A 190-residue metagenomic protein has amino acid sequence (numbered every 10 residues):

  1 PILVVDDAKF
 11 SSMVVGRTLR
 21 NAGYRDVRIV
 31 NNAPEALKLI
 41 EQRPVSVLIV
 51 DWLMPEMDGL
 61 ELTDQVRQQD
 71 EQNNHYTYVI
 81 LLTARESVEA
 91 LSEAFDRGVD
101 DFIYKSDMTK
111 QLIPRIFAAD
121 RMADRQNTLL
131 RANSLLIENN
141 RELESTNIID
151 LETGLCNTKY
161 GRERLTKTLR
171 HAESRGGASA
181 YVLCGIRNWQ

Functional and structural regions predicted by a protein language model:
K9-R28: Two-component/phosphorelay signaling modules centered on CheY-like receiver
I29-K38, G59: Helix N-cap/capping motif at the beta->alpha junctions
K38, L60-N74: Short amphipathic alpha-helix used as the core "switch/output" element in two-component signaling
D51, T83: Active-site residues of response regulator receiver
M54: Receiver (REC) domain active-site loop signature in two-component systems and cognate sites in sensor histidine kinases
E61, H75, R85-D101: Alpha4 helix (beta4-alpha4-beta5 surface) of REC/receiver domains from two-component response regulators
E138-C156: Amphipathic HAMP/coiled-coil signal-transducing linker helices that couple sensory inputs to cytosolic output domains
R162-Q190: Active-site-proximal structural segments of metal-dependent nucleotidyl cyclase/transferase enzymes
